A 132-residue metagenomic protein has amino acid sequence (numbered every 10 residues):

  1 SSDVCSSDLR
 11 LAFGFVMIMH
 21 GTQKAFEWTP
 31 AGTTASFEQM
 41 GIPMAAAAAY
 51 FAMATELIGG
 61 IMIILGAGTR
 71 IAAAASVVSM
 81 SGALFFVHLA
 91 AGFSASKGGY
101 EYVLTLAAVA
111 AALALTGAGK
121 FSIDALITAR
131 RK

Functional and structural regions predicted by a protein language model:
S2-A25, A46-A54, I58-K132: Extended, low-polarity transmembrane helix blocks
F26-A47: Membrane-interface interhelical connector segments
